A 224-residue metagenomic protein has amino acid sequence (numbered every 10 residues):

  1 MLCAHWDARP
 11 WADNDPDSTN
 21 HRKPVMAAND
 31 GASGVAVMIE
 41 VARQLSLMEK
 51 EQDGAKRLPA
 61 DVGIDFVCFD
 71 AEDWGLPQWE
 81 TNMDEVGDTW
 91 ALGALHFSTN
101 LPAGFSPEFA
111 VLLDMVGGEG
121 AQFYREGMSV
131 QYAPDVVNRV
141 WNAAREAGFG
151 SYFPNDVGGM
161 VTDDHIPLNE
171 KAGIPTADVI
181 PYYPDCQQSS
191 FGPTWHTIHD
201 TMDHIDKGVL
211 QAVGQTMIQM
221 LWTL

Functional and structural regions predicted by a protein language model:
M1-D17: Acidic/His- and Gly-rich active-site-bordering loop/insert found across diverse amide/peptide-bond hydrolases
C3-D7, V41-A42, V67-E72, V111-V116 (+2 more regions): Active-site-proximal beta-strand/loop segments in catalytic clefts of secreted hydrolases
R9-W11, W74, G118, L168: General alpha-helical segment detector with a strong preference for membrane-spanning helices and helix-boundary regions
W11-D13, Q78, Q122, Q188: Short glycine-/acidic-enriched loop or helix-start segments at secondary-structure transitions that form or flank
P16-A27, H196-M202: A solvent-exposed, charged loop/short amphipathic helix patch at secondary-structure junctions
R22-D135: Acidic/histidine-rich catalytic neighborhood of metal-dependent amide-processing enzymes
F109, V116-L224: Active-site-adjacent substrate-binding region of metalloamidase/peptidase-like peptide-processing proteins
